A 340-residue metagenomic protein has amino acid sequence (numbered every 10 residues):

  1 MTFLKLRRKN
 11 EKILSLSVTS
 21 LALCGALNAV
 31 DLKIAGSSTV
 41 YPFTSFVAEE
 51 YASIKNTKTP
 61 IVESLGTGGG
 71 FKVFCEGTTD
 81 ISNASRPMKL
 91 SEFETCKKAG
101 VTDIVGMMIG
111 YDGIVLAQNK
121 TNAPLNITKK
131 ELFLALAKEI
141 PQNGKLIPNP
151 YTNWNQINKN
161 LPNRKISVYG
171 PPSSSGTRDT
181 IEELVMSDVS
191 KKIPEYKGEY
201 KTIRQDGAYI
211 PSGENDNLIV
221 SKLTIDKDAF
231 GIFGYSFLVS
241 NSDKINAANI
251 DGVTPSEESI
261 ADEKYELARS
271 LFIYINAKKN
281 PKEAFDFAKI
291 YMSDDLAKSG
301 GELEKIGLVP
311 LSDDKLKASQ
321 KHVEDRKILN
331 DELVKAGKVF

Functional and structural regions predicted by a protein language model:
M1, L16-V18, I34, S38: Intrinsically disordered/low-complexity terminal segments and short unstructured peptides
M1-E11: N-terminal secretory signal peptides that target proteins for export/translocation
N10-N28: Gram-negative bacterial Sec-dependent N-terminal signal peptides
A29-F340: Flexible loop/hinge segments at secondary-structure junctions
